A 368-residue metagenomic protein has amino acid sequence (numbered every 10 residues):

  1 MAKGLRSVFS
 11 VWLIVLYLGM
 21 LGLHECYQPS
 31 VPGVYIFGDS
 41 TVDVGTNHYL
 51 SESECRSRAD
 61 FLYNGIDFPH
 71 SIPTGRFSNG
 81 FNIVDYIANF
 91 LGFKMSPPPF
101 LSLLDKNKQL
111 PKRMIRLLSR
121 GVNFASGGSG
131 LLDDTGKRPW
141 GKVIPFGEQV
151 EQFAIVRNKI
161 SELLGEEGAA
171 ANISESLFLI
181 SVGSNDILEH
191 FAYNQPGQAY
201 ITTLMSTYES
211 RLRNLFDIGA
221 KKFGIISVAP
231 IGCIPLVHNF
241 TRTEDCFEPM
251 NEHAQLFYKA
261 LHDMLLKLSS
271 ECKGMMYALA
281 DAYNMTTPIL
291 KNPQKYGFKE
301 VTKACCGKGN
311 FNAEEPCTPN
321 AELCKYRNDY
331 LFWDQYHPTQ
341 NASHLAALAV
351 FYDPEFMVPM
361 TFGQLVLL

Functional and structural regions predicted by a protein language model:
A2-L368: Conserved active-site regions of diverse hydrolases
